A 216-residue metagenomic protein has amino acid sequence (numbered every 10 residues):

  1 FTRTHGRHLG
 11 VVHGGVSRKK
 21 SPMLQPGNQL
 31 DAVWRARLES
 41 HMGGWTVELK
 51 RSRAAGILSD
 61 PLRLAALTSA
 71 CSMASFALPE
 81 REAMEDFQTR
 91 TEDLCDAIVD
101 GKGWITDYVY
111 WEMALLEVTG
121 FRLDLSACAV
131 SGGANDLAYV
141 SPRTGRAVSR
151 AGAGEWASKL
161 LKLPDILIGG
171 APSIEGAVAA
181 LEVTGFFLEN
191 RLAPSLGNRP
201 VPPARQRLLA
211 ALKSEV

Functional and structural regions predicted by a protein language model:
F1-V216: Non-catalytic alpha-helical scaffolds and adjoining flexible linkers that form interface surfaces for assembly
